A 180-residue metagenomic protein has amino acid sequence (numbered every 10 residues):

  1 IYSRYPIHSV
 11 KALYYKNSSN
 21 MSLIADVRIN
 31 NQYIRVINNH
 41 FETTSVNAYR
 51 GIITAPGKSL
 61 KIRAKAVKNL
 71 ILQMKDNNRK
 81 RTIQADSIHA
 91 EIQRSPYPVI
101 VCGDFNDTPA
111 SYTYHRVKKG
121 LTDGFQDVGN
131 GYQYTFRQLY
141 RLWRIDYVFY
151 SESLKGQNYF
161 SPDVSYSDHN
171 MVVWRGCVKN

Functional and structural regions predicted by a protein language model:
I1-G51, F160-V164: Structured beta-strand-rich core segments of catalytic domains in phosphoester-bond hydrolases
Y5, N30-N31, R35-S45, V67 (+3 more regions): Noncatalytic linker/hinge segments flanking ATPase motor cores
Y15-N17, Q73-S87: Soluble or luminal CAZymes and related metallo-dependent hydrolases
R28, I62-R63, W143, R175: Alpha-helix boundary/capping detector
Y33, K58-L60, Q133-Y134, N180: Short, intrinsically disordered/low-complexity patches at protein termini and at juxtamembrane boundaries
T44-A55, K75-R79, T108-T113: Phosphate-binding glycine-rich loops and adjacent basic patches that engage nucleotide phosphates, nucleic-acid
R50-M74: A solvent-exposed, charged loop/short amphipathic helix patch at secondary-structure junctions
T82-I83, S87-I100, F105-N180: Metal-dependent phosphoester-hydrolase catalytic domains
